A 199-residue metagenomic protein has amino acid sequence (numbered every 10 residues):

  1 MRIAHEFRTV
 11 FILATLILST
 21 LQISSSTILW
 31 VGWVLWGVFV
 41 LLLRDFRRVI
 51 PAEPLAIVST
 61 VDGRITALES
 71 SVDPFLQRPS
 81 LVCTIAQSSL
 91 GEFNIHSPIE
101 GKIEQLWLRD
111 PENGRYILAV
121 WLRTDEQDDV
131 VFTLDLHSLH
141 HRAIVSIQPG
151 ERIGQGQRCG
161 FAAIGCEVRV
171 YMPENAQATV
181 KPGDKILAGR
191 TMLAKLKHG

Functional and structural regions predicted by a protein language model:
M1-G199: Contiguous, well-folded functional domains in the mature portion of proteins
